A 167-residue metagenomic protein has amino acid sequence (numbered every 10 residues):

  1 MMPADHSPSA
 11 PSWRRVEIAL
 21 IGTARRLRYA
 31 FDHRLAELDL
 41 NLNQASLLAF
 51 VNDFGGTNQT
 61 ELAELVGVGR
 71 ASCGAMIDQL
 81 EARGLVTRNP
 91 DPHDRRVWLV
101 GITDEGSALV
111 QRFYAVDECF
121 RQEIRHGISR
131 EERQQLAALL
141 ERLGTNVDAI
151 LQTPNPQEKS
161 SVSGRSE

Functional and structural regions predicted by a protein language model:
M1-A10, R130-E167: C-terminal regulatory/oligomerization modules of transcriptional regulators
M1-L38, S166-E167: N-terminal leader segment of winged-helix/HTH proteins
R14-I18, L38-A49, G74: Short alpha-helical elements of helix-turn-helix
I21, A49-D53, Y114, E141: Short, locally clustered residues in the helix-turn-helix/winged-helix DNA-binding domain
R28, D78-E141, T145: Charged, amphipathic alpha-helical coiled-coil/dimerization segments
F54-N58: Short capping segments at the starts of secondary-structure elements
A63: The alpha-helix within a helix-turn-helix
G69-S72: Helix-turn-helix DNA-binding motif, specifically the short coil turn and the N-cap/start of the second
